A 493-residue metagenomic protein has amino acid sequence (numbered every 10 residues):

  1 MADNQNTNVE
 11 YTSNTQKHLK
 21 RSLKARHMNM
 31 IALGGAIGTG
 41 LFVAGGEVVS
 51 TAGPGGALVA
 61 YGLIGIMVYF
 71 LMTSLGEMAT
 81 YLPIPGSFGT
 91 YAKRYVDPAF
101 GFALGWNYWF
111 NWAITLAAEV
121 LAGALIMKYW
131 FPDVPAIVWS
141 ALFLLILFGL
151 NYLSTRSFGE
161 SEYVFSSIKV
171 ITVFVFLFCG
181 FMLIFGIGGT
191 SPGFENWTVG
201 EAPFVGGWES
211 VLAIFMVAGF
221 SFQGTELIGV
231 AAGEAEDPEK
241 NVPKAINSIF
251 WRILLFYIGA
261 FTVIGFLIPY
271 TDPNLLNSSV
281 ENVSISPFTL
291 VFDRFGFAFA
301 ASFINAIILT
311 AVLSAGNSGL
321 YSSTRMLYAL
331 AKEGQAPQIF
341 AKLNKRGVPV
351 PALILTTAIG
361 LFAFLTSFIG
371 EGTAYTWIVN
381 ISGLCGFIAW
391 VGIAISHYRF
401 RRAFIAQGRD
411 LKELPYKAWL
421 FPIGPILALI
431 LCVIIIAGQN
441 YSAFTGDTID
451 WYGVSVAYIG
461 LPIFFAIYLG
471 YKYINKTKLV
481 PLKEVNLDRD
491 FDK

Functional and structural regions predicted by a protein language model:
M1-S22, A394-G424, S442-K493: Terminal cytosolic tails of multi-pass membrane transporters, especially the segment immediately following the final
E10, G89-A99, V120-S140, T172 (+5 more regions): Helix-loop-helix connectors at the membrane interface of multi-pass transporters/channels
E10-L19, L58, F131-P135, S167-S302: Helix-loop-helix junctions that connect adjacent transmembrane segments in multi-pass membrane transporters
L19-K20, L33, A44-F143, G149 (+2 more regions): Extracellular loop-to-transmembrane helix junctions
E47-G53, A122-I137, R156-S166, F303-I307 (+2 more regions): Transmembrane helix-loop boundary segments of multi-pass membrane transporters
I84, N107-L121, F222-A235, A298-Q338 (+2 more regions): Membrane-helix boundary/coupling elements in multi-pass transport proteins
T90, D97, Y129, I214 (+2 more regions): TM-loop-TM module centered on a large, flexible mid-protein loop between adjacent transmembrane helices in multi-pass
A124, I137-F194, Q223, I246-L254 (+3 more regions): Membrane-interface loop-to-helix entry segments
